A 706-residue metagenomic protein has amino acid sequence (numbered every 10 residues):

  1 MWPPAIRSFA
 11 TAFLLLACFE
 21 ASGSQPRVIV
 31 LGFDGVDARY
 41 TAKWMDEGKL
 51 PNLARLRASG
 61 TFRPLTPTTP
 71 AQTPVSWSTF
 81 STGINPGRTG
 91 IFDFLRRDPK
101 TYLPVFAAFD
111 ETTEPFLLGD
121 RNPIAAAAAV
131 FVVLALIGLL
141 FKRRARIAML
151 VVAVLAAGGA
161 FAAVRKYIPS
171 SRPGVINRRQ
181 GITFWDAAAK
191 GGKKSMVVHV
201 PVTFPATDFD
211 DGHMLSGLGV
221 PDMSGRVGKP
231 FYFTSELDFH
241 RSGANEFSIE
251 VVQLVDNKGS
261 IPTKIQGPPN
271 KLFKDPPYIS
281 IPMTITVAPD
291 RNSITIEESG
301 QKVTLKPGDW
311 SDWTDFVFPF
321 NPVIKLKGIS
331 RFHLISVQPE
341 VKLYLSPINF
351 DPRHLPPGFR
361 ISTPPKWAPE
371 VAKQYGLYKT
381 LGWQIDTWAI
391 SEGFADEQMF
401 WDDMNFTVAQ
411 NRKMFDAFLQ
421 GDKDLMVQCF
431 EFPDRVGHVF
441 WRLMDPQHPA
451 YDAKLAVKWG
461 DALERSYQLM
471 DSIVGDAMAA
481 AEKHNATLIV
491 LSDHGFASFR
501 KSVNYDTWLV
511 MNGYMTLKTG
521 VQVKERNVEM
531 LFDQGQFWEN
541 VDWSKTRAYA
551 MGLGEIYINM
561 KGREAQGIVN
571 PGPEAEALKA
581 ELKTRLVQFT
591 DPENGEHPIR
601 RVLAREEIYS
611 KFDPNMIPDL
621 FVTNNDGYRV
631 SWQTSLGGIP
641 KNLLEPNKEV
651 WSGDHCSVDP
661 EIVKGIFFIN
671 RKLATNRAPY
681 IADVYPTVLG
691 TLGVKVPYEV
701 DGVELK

Functional and structural regions predicted by a protein language model:
S8-A17: Bacterial N-terminal signal peptides
F19-G23: Sec/Tat signal peptide C-region and signal peptidase I cleavage site
P26, F33, G48, A58 (+11 more regions): Secreted, luminal/periplasmic, and some membrane-associated catalytic domains that remodel anionic oxygen-ester
V28, G192-V198, P205, G358 (+2 more regions): Active-site regions of oxyanion-processing enzymes, predominantly non-cytosolic
D37-K43, T66, S78, P173-G174 (+1 more regions): Second-shell loop/turn segments in exported
R39-T41, W401-M426, R442-V490, A575-E593: A long, amphipathic alpha-helix that forms part of the scaffold/cap immediately adjacent to metal-dependent active
N625-N676, I681: Low-complexity, glycine/alanine/valine/leucine- and proline-rich hydrophobic stretches
